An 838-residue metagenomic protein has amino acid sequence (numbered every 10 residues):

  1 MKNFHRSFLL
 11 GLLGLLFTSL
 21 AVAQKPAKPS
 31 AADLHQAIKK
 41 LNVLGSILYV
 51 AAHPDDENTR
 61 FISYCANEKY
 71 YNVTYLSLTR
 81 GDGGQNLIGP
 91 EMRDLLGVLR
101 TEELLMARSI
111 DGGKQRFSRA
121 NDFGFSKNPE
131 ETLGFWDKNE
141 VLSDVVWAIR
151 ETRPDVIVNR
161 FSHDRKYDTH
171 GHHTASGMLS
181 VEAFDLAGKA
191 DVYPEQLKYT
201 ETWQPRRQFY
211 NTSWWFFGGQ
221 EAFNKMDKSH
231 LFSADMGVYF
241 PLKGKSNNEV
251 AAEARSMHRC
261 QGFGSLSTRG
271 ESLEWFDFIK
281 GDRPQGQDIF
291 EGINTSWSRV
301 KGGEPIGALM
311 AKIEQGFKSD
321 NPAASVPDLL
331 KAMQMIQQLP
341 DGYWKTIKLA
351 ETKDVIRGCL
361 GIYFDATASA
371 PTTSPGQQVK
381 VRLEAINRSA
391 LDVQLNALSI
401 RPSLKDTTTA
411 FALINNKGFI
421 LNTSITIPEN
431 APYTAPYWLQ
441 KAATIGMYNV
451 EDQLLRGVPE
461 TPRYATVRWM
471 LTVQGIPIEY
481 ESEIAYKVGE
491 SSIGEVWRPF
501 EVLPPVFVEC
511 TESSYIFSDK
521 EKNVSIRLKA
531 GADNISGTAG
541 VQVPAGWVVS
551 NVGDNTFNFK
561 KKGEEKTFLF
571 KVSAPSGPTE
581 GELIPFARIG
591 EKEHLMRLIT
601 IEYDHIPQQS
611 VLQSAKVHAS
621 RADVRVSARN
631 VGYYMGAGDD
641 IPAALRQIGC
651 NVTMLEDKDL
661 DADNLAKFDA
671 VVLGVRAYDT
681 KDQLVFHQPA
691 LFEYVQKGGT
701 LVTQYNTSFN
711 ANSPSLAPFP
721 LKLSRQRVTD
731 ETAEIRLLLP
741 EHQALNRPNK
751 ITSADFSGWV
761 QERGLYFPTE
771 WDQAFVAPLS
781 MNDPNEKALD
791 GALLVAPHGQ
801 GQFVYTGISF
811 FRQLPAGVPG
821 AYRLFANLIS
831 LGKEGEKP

Functional and structural regions predicted by a protein language model:
M1-L9: Bacterial N-terminal signal peptides that target proteins for export
L10-S19: Bacterial N-terminal signal peptides
Q24-P26, D33, L186-Y363: The feature marks non-catalytic terminal segments
Q24-Y193, W214-W215: Active-site beta-strand->loop->alpha-helix modules in alpha/beta enzyme cores, enriched in Gly/His/Asp(Glu)
S369-S620, V626: Long beta-sheet-rich domains in secretory-pathway and surface-associated proteins
E593-G674, Y705, R812, S830-K837: Aromatic-Pro/Gly-enriched surface loop or interdomain linker that acts as a lid/target-recognition segment
R676-S757: A glycine-rich, often tryptophan-bearing local segment used as a flexible ligand/cofactor-contacting loop or short
R725-G817, E836-K837: Catalytic beta-strand/loop cores that center a nucleophilic Ser/Cys/Thr and support acyl-enzyme chemistry
